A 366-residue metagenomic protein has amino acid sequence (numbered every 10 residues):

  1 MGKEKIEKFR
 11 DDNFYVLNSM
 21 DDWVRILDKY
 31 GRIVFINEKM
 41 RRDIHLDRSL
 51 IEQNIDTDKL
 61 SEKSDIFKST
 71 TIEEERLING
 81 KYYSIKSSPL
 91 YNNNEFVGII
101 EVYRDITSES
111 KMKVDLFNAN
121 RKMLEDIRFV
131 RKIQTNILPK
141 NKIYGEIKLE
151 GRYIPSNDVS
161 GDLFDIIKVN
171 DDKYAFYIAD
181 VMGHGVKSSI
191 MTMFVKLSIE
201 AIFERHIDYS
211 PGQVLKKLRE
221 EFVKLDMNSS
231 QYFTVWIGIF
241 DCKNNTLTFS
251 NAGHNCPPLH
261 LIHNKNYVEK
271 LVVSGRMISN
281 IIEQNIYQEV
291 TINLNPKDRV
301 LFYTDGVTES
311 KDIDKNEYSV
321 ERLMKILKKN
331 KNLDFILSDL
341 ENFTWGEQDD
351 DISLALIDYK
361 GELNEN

Functional and structural regions predicted by a protein language model:
M1-E7, N92-N120, T308: Sensory coupling linkers of modular signal transduction proteins
K3-I33: Sensory modules in modular signal-transduction proteins
D28-Y30, I36-I44, G253, T304: N-terminal capping loop/helix in small sensory signaling domains highlighted by a polar->aromatic N-x2-3-F motif
D43, R48-N79, I336-N342: Terminal output helix/cap of sensory domains in signal transduction proteins
Y82, D115-L301, E347-N366: … and, occasionally, acidic/histidine-rich disordered N-termini of signaling adaptors
I85-I99, N170-D172: Short loop/turn elements at sensory-signaling interfaces that couple input to output
V290-F302, V307-N366: C-terminal catalytic subdomain
